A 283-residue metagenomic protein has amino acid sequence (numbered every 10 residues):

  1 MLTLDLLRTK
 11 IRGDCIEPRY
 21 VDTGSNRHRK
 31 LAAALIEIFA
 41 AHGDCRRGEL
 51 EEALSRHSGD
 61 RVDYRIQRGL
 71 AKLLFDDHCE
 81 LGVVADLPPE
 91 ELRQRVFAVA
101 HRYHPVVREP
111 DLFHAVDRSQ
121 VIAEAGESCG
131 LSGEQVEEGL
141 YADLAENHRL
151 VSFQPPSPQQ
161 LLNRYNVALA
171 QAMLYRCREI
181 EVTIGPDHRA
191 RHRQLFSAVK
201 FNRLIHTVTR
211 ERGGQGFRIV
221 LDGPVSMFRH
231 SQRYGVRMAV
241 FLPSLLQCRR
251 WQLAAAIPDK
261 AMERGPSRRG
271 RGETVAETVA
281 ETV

Functional and structural regions predicted by a protein language model:
M1-T278: Nuclease-adjacent, charged terminal/linker segments that flank catalytic cores
E281-V283: C-terminal structured domains
